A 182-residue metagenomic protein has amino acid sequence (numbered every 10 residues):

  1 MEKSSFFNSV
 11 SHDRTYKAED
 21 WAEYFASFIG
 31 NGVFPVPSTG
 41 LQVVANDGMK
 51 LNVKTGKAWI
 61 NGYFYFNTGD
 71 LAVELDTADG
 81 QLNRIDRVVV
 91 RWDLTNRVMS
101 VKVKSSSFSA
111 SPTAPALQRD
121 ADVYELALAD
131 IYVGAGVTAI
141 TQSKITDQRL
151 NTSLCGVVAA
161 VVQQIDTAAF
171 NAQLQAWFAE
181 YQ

Functional and structural regions predicted by a protein language model:
M1-W59: N-terminal "first-domain core" detector
S5-F6, K50-Q182: Beta-strand-rich solenoidal segments
